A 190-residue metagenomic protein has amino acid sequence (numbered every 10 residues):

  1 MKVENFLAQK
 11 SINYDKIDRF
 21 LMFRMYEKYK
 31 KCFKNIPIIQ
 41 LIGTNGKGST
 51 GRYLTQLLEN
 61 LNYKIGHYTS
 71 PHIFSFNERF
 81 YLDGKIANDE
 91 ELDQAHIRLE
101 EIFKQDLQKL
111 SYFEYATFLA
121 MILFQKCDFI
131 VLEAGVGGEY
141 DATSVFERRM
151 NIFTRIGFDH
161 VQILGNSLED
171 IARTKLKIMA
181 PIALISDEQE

Functional and structural regions predicted by a protein language model:
M1-G43, T50, Q56-Y63, Y68 (+1 more regions): Short functional linear segments
Y26-N35, N60-F146, F158, Q162-L164 (+1 more regions): ATP-dependent carboxylate-amine ligase catalytic core
G43, F113, I185-E188: Glycine- and other small-residue-rich loops at beta-strand/loop junctions that grip anionic moieties
N45-K47, H72-I73: Short active-site-proximal "capping" loops at secondary-structure junctions
F129, E133, R149-E190: Acidic, Mg2+-coordinating active-site environments of NTP-dependent enzymes
